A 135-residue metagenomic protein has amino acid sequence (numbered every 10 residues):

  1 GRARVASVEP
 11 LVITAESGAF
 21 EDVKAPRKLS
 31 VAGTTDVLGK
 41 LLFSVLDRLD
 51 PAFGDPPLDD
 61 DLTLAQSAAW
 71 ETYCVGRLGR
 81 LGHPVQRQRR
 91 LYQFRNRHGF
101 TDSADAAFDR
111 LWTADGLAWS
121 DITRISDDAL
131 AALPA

Functional and structural regions predicted by a protein language model:
G1-G18, G76, L81: Auxiliary, metal-adjacent structural segments of Zn-dependent hydrolase domains
G18-V23, L49-L58: Short amphipathic alpha-helical segments and their helix-coil junctions
A19-V37: Short pre-active-site segment immediately N-terminal to the catalytic Zn-binding motif
A32-F53: Active-site recognition of the HExxH zinc-binding catalytic motif
D47-P51, L78-H83, G116: Hydrophobic/aromatic-lined pockets within catalytic cores
L58-F94: Post-HExxH zinc-binding segment in Zn-dependent metallohydrolases
R97-A135: Pan-zinc metallopeptidase signature
